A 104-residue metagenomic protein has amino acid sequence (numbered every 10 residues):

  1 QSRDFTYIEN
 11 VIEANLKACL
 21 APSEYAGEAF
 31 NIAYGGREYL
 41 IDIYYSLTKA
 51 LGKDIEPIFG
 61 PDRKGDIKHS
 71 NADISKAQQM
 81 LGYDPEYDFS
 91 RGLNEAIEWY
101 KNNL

Functional and structural regions predicted by a protein language model:
Q1-T6, E28-E38, G60-I67, Y83: Glycine-rich Rossmann NAD(P)(H)-binding loop
I8, I41, R63-D84, D88 (+1 more regions): Conserved C-terminal active-site "lid" loop/helix of NAD(P)H-dependent oxidoreductases that clamps the redox cofactor
I8-E9, E13, K17-F30, G36-Y39 (+1 more regions): Glycine/proline-rich active-site loop of Rossmann-fold NAD(P)-dependent oxidoreductases
L16-K17, T48, I97-E98: Solvent-exposed alpha-helix faces
A18-S23, M80, W99-N103: Generic structural signal for alpha-helix termini and adjacent loop/cap motifs
Y39-L51, G92-L93: PAPS/PAP-binding and catalytic site of the sulfotransferase fold
F89-L104: Amphipathic terminal alpha-helices
